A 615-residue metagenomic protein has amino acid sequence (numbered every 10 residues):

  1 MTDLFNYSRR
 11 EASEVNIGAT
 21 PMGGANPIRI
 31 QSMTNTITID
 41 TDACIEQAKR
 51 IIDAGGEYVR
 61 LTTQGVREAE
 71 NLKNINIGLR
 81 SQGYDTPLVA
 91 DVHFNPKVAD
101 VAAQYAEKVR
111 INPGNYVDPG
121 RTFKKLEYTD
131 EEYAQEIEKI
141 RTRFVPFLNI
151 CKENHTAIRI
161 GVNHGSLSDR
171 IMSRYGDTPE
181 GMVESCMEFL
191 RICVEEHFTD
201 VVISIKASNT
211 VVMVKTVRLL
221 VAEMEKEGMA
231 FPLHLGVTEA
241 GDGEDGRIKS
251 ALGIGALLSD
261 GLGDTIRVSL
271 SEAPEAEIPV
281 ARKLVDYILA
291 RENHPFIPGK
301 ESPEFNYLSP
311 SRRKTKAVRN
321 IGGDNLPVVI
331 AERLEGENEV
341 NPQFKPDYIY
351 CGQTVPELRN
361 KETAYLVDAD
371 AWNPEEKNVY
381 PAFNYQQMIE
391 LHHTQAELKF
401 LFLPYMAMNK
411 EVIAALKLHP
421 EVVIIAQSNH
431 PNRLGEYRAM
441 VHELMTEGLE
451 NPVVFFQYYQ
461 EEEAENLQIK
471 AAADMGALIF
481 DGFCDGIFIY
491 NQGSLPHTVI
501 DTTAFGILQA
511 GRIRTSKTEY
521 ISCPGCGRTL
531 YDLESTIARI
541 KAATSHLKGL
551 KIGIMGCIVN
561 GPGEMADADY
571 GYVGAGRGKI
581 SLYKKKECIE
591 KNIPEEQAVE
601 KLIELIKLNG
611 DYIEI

Functional and structural regions predicted by a protein language model:
M1-S32, L148-N154, A290-E337, A542: N-terminal amphipathic alpha-helix/helix-capping segment at the start of soluble metabolic enzymes
D3-L4, G56-E188, R319, V328-V340 (+1 more regions): Active-site beta->alpha loop and helix N-cap motifs at the rims of alpha/beta catalytic domains
I30, D91, I160, I203 (+6 more regions): Conserved, mostly hydrophobic/aromatic
I39-R50, F94-A99, S250-I254, G336-P342 (+1 more regions): Short, acidic/polar
D53-Y58, A106, F198, L262-G263 (+4 more regions): A structural motif
E57-R60, A106-T122, S259-E275, G482-H497 (+1 more regions): Glycine-rich phosphate-binding active-site loops on the catalytic face of alpha/beta enzymes
E127-F144, N149, I171-I321, L398-F400 (+2 more regions): Catalytic alpha/beta core domains of metabolic enzymes, predominantly
R577-I580, C588-D611: Beta-strand/loop-dominated core regions that host nucleotide or nucleotide-derived cofactor-binding catalytic loops
